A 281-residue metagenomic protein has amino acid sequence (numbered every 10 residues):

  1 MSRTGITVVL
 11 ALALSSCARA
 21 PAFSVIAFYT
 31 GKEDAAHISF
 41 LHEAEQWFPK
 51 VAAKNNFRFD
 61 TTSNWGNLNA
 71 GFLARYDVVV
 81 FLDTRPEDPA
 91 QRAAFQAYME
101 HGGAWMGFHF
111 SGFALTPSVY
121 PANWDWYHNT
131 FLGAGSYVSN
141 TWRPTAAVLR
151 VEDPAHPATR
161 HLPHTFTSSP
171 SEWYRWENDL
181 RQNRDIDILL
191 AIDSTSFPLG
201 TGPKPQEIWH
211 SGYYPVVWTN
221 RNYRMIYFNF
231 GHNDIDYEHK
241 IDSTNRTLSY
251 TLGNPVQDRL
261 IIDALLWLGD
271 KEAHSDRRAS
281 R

Functional and structural regions predicted by a protein language model:
G5-S15: Bacterial N-terminal signal peptides
A18-F23, A27, S39, W47-K50 (+3 more regions): Extracellular ligand-binding/catalytic regions of CAZymes and related secreted enzymes and adhesion modules
S24-L115: Helical hinge/lid and interdomain linker segments adjacent to catalytic or ligand-binding clefts that mediate domain
K32-E33, P86, G112-A114, D193-F197 (+2 more regions): Short, solvent-exposed loop/turn segments at secondary-structure junctions
R85-H164: A glycine-rich, often tryptophan-bearing local segment used as a flexible ligand/cofactor-contacting loop or short
N140-Y227: Catalytic beta-strand/loop cores that center a nucleophilic Ser/Cys/Thr and support acyl-enzyme chemistry
